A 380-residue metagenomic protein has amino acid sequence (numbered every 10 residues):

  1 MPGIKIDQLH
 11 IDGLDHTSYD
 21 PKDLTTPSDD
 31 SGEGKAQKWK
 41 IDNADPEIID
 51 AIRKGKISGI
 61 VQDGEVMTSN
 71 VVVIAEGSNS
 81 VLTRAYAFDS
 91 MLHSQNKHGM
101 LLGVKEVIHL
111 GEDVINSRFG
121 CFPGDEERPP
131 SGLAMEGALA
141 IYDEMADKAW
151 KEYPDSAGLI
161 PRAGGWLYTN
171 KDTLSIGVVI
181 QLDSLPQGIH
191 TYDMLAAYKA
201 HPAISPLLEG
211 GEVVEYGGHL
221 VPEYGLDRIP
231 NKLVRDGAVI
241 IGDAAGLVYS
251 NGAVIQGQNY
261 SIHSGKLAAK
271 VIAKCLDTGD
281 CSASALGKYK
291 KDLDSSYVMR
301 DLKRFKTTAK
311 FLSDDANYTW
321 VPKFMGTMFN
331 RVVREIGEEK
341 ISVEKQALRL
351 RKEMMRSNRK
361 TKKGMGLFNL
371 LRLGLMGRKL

Functional and structural regions predicted by a protein language model:
P2-I204, L247: Predominantly flavin-linked oxidoreductase catalytic cores and closely associated redox partners
R84-A85, L233, N251, K303: Short, function-defining helix-loop hinge/capping sites that tune catalysis or transport
K97-L101, G257-K270: Gly/Ser/Thr-rich active-site loops/lids in small-molecule metabolic enzymes that frequently grip phosphoryl groups
R118-G120, E209-G211, L302-A309: Short coil/turn segments at secondary-structure boundaries
D155-K171, S184-S264, D277-K291, S295: FAD/FMN-dependent oxidoreductases across multiple families
Y168, D172-Q181, D301-L302, R349-K352 (+1 more regions): C-terminal segments that line or cap access tunnels to active or ligand-binding sites in enzymes and enzyme-associated
V248, L267-T319: Active-site-proximal substrate-binding core of FAD-dependent oxidoreductases
F311-L380: C-terminal auxiliary extensions adjacent to catalytic cores
